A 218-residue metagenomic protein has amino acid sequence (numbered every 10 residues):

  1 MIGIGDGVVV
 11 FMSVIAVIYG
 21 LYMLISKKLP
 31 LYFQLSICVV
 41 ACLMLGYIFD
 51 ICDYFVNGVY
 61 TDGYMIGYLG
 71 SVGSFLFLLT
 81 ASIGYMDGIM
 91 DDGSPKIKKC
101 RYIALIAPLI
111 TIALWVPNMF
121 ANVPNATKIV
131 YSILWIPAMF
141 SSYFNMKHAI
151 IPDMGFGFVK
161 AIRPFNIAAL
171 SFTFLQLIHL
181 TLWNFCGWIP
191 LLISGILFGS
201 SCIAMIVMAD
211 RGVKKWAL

Functional and structural regions predicted by a protein language model:
M1-G3, V59-I66, D87-K98, N122-I129 (+1 more regions): Short juxtamembrane and helix-loop transition motifs at transmembrane-helix boundaries in membrane proteins
M1-I18, N125-W135: Hydrophobic transmembrane alpha-helical segments in integral membrane proteins
D6-G20, Y32-N57, Y68-F77, P108-L114 (+1 more regions): Hydrophobic alpha-helical transmembrane segments of multi-pass membrane proteins
A16-K27, G58-V59, G67-Y102, A113-V116 (+2 more regions): Internal transmembrane alpha-helix with an interfacial aromatic "cap," most often the third helix
S26-C42, S94-L105, M154-A168, A217-L218: Membrane-interfacial loop-to-transmembrane alpha-helix junctions, especially the N-terminal start
V59-G70, V123-L134, F185-I196: Non-cytosolic membrane-interface motifs at loop->transmembrane helix junctions
F75-I83, A138-L218: C-terminal transmembrane-bundle signature of multipass membrane proteins, characterized by strong activation on
I106-V130: Membrane-helix boundary elements
